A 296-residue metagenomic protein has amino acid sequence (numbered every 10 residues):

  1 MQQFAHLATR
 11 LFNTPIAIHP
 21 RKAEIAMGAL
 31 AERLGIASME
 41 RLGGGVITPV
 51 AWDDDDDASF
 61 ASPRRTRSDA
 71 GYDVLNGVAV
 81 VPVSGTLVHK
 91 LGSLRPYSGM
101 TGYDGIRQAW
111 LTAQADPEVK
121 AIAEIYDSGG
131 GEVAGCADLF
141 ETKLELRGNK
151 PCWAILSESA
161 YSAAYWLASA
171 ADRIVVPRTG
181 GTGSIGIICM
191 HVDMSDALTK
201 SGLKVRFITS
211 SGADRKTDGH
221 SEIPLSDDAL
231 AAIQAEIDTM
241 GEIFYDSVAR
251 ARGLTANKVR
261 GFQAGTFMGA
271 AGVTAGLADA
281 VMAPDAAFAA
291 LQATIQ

Functional and structural regions predicted by a protein language model:
M1-K150, S159, A163-A251, T294: Small-residue-centered hinge/linker elements
I155-Y161, G261-A264: Glycine-rich beta-to-alpha transition loops that act as phosphate-gripper elements at the mouths of alpha/beta enzyme
I174-V176, A278-P284: Short acidic-hydrophobic, aromatic-tinged amphipathic segments that line or gate anion-handling sites
K204, L254-T255, A278: Short coil/loop linkers at secondary-structure junctions
M240-A270: Secondary-structure end/capping motifs
D285-Q296: C-terminal intrinsically disordered, low-complexity extensions immediately downstream of enzyme catalytic cores
